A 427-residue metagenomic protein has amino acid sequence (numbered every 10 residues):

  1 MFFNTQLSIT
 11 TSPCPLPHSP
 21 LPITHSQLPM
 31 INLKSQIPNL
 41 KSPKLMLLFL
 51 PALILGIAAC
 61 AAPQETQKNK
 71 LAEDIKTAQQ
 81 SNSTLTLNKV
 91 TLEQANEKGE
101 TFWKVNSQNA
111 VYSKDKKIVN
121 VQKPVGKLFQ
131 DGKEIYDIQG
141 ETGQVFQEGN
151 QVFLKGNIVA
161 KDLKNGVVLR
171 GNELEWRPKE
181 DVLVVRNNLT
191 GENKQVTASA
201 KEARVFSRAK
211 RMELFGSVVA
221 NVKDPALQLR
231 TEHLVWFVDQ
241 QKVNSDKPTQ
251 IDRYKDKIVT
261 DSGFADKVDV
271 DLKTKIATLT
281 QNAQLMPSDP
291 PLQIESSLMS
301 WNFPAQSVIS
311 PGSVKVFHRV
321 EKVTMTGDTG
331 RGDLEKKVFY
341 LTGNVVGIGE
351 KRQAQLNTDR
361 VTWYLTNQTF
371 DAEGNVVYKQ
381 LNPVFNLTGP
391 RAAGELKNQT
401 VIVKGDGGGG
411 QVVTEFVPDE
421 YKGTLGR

Functional and structural regions predicted by a protein language model:
M1-T10, C14, M30-L33, I37 (+1 more regions): Mature-chain termini and adjacent capping regions
